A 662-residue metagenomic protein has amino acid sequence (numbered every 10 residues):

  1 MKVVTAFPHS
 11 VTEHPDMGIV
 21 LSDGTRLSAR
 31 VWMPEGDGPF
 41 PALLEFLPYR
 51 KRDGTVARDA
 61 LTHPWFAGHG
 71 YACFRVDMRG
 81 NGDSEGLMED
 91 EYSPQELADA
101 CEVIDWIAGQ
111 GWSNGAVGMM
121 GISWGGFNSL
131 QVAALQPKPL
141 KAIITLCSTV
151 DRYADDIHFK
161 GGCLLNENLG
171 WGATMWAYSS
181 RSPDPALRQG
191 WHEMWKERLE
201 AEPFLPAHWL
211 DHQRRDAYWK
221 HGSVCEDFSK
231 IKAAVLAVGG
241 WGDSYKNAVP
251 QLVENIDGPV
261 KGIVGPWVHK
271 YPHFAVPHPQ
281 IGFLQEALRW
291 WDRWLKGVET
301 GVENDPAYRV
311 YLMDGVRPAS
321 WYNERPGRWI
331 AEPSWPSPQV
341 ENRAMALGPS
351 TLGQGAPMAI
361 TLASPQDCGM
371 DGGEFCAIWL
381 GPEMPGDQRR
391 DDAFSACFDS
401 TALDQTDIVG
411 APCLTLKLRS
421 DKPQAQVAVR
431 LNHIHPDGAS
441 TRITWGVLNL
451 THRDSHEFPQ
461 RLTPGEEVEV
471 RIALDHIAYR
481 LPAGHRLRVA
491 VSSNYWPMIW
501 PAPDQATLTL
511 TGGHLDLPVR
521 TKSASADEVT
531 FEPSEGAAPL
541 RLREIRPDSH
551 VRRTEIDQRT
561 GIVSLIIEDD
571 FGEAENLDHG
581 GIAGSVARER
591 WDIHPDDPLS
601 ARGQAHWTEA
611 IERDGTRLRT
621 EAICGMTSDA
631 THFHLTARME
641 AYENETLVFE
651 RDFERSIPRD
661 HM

Functional and structural regions predicted by a protein language model:
K2-G36, A402-D404: N-terminal cap/lid segment of alpha/beta-hydrolase-fold proteins
E35-A108, I157-F159, P423, H435-P436: Cap/lid segment of the alpha/beta-hydrolase catalytic domain
D59-A60, G68, A134-K230: Accessory cap/linker subdomain of secreted extracellular hydrolases
G111-S123: Alpha/beta-hydrolase fold nucleophile elbow
I122-Q131: Glycine-rich nucleophile elbow surrounding the catalytic serine of serine-hydrolase chemistry
I231, A237-G239: Short beta-strand/loop motif that positions the catalytic acidic residue of the alpha/beta-hydrolase fold
N247-V260: Active-site-adjacent alpha-helix of alpha/beta-hydrolase-fold enzymes
H273, P277-Y642, T646-M662: C-terminal, loop-rich substrate-recognition/catalytic regions characterized by aromatic stacking residues
